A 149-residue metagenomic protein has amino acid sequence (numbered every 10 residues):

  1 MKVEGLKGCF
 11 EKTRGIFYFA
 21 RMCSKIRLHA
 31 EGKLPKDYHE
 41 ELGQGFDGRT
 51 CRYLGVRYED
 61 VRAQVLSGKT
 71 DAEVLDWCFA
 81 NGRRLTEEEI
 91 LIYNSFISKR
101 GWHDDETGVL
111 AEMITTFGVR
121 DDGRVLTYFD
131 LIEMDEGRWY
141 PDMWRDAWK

Functional and structural regions predicted by a protein language model:
M1-Y38, F96-K149: Polar/charged low-complexity regulatory segments
P35-F79: Amphipathic alpha-helical packing elements
V61, V65-D121: Amphipathic protein-protein interaction modules
